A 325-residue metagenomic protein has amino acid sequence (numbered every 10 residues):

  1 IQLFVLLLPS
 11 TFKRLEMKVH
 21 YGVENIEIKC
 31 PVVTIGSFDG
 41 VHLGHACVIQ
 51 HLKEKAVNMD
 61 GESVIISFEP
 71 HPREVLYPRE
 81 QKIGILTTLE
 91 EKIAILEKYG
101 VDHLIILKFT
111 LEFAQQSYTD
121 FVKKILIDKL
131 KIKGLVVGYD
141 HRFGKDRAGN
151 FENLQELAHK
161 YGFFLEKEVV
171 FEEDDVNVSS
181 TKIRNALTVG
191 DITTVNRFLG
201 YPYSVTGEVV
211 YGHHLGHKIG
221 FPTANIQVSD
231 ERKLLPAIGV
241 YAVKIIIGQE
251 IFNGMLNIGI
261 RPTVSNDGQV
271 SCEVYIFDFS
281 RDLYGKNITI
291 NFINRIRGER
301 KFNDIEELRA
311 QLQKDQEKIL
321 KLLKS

Functional and structural regions predicted by a protein language model:
I1-E16: N-terminal amphipathic/basic-hydrophobic helices that include classical n-h-c signal peptides and signal-anchor
K18-E24: Short acidic-hydrophobic, aromatic-tinged amphipathic segments that line or gate anion-handling sites
N25-T88: N-terminal catalytic cores of NTP/NDP-binding nucleotidyl/phosphoryl-transfer enzymes
H42, L96, L135, V195 (+2 more regions): Residue-level signal for inorganic ion chemistry
P72-Y161: N-terminal Rossmann-like or analogous alpha/beta NTP/dinucleotide-binding catalytic cores that position adenine
A158-N257: Glycine-rich, Lys/Arg-enriched anion-binding loops that position phosphate/diphosphate groups for phosphoryl
G212-S325: Phosphate/ribose-recognition catalytic cores of enzymes acting on nucleotide-derived substrates
